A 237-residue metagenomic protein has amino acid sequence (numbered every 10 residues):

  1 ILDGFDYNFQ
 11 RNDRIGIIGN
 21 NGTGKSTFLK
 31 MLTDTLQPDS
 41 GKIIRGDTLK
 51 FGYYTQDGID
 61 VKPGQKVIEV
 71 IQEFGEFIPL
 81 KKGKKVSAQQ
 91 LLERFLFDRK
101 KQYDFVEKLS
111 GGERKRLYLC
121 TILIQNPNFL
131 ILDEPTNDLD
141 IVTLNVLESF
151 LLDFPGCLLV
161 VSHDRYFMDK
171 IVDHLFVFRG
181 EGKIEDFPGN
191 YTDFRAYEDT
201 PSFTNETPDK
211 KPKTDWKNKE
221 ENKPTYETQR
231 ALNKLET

Functional and structural regions predicted by a protein language model:
I1-T237: ABC ATP-binding cassette signature C-motif
